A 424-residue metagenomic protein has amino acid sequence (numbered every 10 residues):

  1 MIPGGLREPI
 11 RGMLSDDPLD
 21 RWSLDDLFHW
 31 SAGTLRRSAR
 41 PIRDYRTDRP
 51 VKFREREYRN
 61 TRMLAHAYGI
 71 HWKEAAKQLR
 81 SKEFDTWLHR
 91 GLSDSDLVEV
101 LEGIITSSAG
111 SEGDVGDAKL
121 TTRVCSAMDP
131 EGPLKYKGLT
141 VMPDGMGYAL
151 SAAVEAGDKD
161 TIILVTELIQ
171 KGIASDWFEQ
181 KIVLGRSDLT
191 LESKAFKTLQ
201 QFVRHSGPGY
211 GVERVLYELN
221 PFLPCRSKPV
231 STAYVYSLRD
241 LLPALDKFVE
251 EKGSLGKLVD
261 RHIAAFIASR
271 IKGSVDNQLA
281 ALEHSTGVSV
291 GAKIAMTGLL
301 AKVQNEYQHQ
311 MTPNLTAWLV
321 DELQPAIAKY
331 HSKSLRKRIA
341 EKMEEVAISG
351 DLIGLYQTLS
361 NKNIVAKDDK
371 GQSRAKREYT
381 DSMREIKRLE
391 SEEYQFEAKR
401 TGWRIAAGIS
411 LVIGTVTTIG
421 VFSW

Functional and structural regions predicted by a protein language model:
I2-D16: Conserved C-terminal C-lobe helix
L14-L27: A conserved short helix/loop substructure at the end of the activation segment of eukaryotic-like protein kinase domains
S15-D16, Y58, L79, E392-F396: Terminal low-complexity "docking" segments
P18-L19, A32-A39: Activation segment of ePK-like protein kinases, specifically the conserved APE
R36-G103, C125-P133, G138-S151, E155 (+1 more regions): Regulatory extensions appended to serine/threonine kinase catalytic cores
V98-T122: ADP-ribosyltransferase catalytic core
D144-G402, V421: Long, charged low-complexity terminal regions
T417-W424: Juxtamembrane boundary at the C-terminal end of a transmembrane helix
